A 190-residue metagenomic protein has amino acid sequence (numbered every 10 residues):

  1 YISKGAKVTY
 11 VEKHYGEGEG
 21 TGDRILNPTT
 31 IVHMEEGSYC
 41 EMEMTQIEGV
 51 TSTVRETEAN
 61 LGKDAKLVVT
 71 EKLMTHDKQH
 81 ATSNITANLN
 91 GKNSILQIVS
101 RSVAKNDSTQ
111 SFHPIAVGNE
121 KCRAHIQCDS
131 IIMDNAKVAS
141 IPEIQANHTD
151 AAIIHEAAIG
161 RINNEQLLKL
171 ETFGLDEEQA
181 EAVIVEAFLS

Functional and structural regions predicted by a protein language model:
Y1-L175, E186-S190: Conserved beta-strand/loop scaffold segments within soluble protein domains that form the structured core and edges
